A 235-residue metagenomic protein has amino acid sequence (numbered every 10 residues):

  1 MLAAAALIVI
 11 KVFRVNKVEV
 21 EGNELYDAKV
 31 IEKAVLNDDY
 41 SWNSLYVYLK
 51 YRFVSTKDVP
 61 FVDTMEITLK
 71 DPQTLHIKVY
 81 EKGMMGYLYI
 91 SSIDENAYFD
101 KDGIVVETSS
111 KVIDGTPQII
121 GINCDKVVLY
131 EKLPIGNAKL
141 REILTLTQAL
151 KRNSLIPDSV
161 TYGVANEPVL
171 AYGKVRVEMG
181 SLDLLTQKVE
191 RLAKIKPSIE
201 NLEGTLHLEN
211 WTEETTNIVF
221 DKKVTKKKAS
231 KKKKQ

Functional and structural regions predicted by a protein language model:
M1-I8, K29-W42, T64-Q235: Charged, solvent-exposed interaction patches on well-folded alpha/beta domains that mediate macromolecular contacts
L2-N23: Aromatic-capped interface at the extracytoplasmic side of an N-terminal signal-anchor transmembrane helix
E21-N23, N43-V47: Short, surface-exposed ligand-recognition loops at beta-strand->loop->(often short) alpha-helix junctions that present
Y26: Short, charge-patterned binding micro-sites
A34, D38, L45-F61: Amphipathic, non-transmembrane alpha-helical segments in extracytoplasmic/periplasmic proteins
